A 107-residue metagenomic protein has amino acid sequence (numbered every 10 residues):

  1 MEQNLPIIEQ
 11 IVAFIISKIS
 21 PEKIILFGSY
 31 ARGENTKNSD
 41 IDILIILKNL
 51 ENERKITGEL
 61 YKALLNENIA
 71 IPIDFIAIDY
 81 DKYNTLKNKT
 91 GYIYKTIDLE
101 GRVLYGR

Functional and structural regions predicted by a protein language model:
M1-K23, R32-G33, K37, K48-R107: Catalytic core of pol beta-like nucleotidyltransferases
S29: Conserved H-loop
S39-I41: Short, conserved active-site loops that position catalytic residues or coordinate cofactors/metal ions across diverse
L44-I46: Short hydrophobic/aromatic beta-strand micro-patches that form the beta-sheet surface supporting nucleotide- or nucleic
